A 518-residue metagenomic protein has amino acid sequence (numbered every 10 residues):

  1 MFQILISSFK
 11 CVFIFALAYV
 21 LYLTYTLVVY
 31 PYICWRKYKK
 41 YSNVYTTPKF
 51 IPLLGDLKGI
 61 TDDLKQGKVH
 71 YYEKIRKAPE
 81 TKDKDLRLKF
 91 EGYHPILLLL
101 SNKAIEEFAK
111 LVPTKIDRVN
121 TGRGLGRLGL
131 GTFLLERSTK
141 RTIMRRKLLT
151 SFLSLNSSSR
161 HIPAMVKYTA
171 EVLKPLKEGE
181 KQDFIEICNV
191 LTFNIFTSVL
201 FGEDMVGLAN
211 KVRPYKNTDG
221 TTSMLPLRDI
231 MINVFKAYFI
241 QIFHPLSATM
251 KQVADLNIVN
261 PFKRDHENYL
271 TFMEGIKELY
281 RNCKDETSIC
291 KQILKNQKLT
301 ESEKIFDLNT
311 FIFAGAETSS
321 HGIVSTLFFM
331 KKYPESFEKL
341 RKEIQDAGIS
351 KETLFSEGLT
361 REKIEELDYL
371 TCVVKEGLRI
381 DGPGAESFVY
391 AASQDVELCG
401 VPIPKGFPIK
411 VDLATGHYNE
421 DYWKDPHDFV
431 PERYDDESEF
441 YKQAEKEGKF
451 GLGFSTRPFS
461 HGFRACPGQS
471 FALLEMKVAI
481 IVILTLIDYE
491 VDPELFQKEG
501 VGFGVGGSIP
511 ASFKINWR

Functional and structural regions predicted by a protein language model:
F2-L130, K140, M144, A164-E171 (+4 more regions): N-terminal membrane-proximal hinge/A-helix region immediately C-terminal to the signal-anchor transmembrane segment
Y19, T218-K298: Cytochrome P450 catalytic core segment centered on helix I
Y45, K49, I162, T221-I230 (+8 more regions): Cytochrome P450 I-helix active-site segment
K58-D83, E278, F355-G400, E420 (+1 more regions): Conserved cytochrome P450 K-helix E-x-x-R motif and the immediately C-terminal K′/meander segment
T192, F196, Y269-I276, I293-G348 (+6 more regions): Central I-helix of cytochrome P450 enzymes
P334-S336, F463, Q469-S508: Cytochrome P450 heme-binding "Cys pocket" and the immediately downstream C-terminal segment
R361, E437-M476, G500: Cytochrome P450 heme-thiolate "Cys pocket" and heme-binding signature region
V411-E447: Conserved cytochrome P450 K-helix/beta-meander segment immediately N-terminal to the heme-binding cysteine loop
